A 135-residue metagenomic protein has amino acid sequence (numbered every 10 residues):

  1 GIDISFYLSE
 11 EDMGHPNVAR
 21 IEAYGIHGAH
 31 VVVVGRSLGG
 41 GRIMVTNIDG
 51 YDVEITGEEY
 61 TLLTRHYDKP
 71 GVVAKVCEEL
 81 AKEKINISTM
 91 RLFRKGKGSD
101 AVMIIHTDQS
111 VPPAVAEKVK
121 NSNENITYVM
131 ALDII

Functional and structural regions predicted by a protein language model:
G1-I135: A conserved regulatory-domain signal marking ACT and ACT-like small-molecule sensing domains and adjacent regulatory
